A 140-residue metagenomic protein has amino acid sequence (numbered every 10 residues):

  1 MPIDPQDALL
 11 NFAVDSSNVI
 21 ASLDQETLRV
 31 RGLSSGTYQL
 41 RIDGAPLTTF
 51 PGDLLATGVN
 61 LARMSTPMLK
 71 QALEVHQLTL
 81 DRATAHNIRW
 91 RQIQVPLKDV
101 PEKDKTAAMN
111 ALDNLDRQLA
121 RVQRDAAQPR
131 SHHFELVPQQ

Functional and structural regions predicted by a protein language model:
M1-Q140: Conserved catalytic region of serine esterases and O-acyltransferases that act on ester linkages in lipids
